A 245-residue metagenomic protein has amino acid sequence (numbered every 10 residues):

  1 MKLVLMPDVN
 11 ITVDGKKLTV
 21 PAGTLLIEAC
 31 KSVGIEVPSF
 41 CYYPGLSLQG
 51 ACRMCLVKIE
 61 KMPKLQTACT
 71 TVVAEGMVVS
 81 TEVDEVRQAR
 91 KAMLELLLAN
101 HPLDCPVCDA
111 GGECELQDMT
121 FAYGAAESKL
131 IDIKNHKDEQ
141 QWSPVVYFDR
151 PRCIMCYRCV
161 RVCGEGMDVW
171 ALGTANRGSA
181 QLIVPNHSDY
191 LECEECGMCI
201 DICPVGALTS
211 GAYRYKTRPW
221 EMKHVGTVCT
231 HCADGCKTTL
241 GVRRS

Functional and structural regions predicted by a protein language model:
L3-L5, D234: Short acidic, Pro/Gly- and aromatic-enriched capping/linker segments at domain boundaries
L5-I11: Short structural boundary motif marking the start of a folded domain
V9, K16-E75, D84-A89: N-terminal cofactor/phosphate-binding cores enriched in small/glycine residues, especially glycine-rich loops such as
D14-K16, F148-D149: Extended, non-catalytic structural segments that build the interaction scaffolds of large macromolecular assemblies
V20, C193-E194: Ordered, soluble secondary-structure elements with a strong preference for glycine-centered loop motifs and nearby
R53-E192, I200-T230, D234-T238, R243-S245: Fe-S ferredoxin-like electron-transfer domains and their immediately adjacent linker/connector regions across
